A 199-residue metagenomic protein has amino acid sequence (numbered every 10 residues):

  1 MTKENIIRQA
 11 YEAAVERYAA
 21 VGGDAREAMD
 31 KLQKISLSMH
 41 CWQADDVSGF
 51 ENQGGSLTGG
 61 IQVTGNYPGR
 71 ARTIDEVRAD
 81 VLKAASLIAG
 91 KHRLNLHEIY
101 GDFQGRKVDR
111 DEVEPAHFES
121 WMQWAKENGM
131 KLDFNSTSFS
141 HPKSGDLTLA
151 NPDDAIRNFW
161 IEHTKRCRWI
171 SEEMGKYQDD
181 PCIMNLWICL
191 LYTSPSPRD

Functional and structural regions predicted by a protein language model:
T2-P152, R168-W169: Alpha/beta catalytic barrel-like cores
D154-I156: Membrane-interface helix-loop-helix junctions at boundaries between adjacent transmembrane segments
W160, R166: Internal, well-ordered alpha/beta segment that forms a basic, Gly-enriched binding/recognition surface
S171-L191: Active-site groove signature of glycoside hydrolases
Y192-D199: Conserved small/polar residues in nucleotide/adenosyl-binding loops
